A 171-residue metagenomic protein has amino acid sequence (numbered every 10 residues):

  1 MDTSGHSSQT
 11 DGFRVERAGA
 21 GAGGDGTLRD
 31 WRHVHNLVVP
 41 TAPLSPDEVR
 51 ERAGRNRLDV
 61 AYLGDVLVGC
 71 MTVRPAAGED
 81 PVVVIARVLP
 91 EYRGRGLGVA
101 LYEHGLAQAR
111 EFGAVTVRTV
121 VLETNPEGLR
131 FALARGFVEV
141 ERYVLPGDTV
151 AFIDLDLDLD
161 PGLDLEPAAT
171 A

Functional and structural regions predicted by a protein language model:
D2-P46, I153-D154, D158-A171: Short amphipathic alpha-helix that is part of the acyltransferase structural core
G26-P90, D158-D160: Acetyl-CoA-dependent GNAT
D30-H33, A100, H104: Alpha-helical elements of Rossmann-like donor-binding domains used by nucleotide-donor carbohydrate transfer enzymes
R74, V120, Y143: Conserved residues at the C-terminal ends of beta-strands
V84-A86, V117-V120: Conserved hydrophobic beta-strand within the GNAT/NAT acetyltransferase core sheet that lines the active-site cleft
L89-E91, R95, T124: Active-site acidic-Proline motif in GNAT/NAT acetyltransferases
V99-E103, E111-V115, E123-A151: Conserved active-site alpha-helix within GNAT-family acetyltransferase domains
Q108: Short alpha-helical functional segments enriched in proximate histidine and acidic residues
